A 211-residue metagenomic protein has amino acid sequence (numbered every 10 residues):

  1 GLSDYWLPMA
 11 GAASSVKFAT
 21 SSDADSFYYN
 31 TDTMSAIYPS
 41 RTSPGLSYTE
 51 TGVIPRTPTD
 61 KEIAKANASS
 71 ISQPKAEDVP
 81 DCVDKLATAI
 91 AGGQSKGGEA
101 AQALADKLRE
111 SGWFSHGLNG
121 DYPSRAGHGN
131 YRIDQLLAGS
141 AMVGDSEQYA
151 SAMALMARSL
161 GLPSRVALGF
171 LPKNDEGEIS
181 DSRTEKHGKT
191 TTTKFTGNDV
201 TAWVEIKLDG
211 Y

Functional and structural regions predicted by a protein language model:
G1, P44-Y48, V200-A202: Residues at beta-strand starts and edge strands
G1-A24: Beta-strand-rich, non-transmembrane domain signature
G1-L7, V53-R56, Y211: Short intrinsically disordered, low-complexity coil segments enriched in acidic
L2-M9, A36-I37, R41, Y149: Soluble extracytoplasmic regions of secretory-pathway and membrane proteins
K17-A141: Acidic low-complexity segments
Q135-G144, T191-F195: Short, contiguous acidic/charged loop-to-helix segments that flank catalytic cores in large enzymes
E147-Y211: Hydrophobic/aromatic-rich core segments of domains that either
